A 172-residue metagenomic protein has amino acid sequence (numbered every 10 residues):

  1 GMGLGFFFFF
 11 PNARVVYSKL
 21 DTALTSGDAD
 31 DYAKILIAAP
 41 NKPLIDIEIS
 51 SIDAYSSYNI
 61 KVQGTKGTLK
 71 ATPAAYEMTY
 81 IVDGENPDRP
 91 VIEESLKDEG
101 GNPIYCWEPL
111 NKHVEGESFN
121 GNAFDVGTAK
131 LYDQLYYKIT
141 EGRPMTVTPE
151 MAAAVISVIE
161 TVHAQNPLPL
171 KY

Functional and structural regions predicted by a protein language model:
G1-G5, T128, Y132-D133, I159: A general structural signal for well-ordered alpha-helical segments in protein cores
G1-Y55, N59-K61, A75, E150-A153: Rossmann-like dinucleotide-binding domain that binds NAD(P)(H)
F10, Y137-E141, A164: Residues at helix-coil transition
A13-R14, L44, G67, P144 (+1 more regions): Generic structural signal for secondary-structure transition and capping sites
G27, Y58, A71-P73, Y80 (+1 more regions): Generic domain-boundary/flexible-linker signal
K66-T146, Y172: C-terminal glycine/acidic-rich active-site capping loop/insertion
I156: Conserved short C-terminal alpha-helix that flanks the catalytic cleft of nucleotide-sugar-dependent
A164-Y172: C-terminal capping/lid region of NAD(P)-dependent oxidoreductase domains
